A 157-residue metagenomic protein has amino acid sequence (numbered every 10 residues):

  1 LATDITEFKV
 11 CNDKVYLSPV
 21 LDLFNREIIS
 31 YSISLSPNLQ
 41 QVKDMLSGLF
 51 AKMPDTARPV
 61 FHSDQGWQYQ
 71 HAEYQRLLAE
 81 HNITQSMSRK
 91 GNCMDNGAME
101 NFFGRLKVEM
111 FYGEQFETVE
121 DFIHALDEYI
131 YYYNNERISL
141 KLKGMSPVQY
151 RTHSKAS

Functional and structural regions predicted by a protein language model:
L1-S157: Charged DNA-binding/catalytic regions of mobile-element recombinases
